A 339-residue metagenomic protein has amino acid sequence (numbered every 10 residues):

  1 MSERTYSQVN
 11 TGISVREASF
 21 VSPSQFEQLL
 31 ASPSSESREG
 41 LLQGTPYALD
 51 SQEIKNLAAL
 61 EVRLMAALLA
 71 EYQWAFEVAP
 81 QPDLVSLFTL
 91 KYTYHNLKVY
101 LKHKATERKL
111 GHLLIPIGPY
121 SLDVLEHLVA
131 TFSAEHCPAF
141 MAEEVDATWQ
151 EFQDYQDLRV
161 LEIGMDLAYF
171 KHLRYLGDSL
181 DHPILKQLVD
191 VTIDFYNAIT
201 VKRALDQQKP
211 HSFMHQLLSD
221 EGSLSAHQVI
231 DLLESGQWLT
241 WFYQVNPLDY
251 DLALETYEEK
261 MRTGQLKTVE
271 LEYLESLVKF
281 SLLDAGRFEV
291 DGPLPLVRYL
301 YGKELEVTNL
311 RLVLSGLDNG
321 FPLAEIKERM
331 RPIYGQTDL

Functional and structural regions predicted by a protein language model:
M1-L339: N-terminal domain-start signal
